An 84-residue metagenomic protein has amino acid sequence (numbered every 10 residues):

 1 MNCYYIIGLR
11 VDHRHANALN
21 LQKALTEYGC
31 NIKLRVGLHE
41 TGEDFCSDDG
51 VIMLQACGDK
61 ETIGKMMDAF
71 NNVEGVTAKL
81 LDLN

Functional and structural regions predicted by a protein language model:
M1-N84: Long, contiguous binding/interaction regions
